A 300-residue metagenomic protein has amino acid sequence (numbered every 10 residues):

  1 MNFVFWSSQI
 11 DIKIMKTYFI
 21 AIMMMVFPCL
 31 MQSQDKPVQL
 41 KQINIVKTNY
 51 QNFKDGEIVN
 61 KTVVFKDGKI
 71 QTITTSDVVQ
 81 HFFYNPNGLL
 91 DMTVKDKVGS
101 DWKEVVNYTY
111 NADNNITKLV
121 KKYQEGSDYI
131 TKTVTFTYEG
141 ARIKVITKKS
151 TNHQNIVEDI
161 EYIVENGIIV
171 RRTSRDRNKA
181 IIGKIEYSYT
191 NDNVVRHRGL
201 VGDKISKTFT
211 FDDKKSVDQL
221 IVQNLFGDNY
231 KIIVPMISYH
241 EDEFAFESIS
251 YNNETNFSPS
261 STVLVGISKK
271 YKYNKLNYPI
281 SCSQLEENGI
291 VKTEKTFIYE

Functional and structural regions predicted by a protein language model:
M1-P37: Bacterial Sec-dependent N-terminal signal peptides
Q34-E300: Buried hydrophobic residues that stabilize the cores of well-folded domains
